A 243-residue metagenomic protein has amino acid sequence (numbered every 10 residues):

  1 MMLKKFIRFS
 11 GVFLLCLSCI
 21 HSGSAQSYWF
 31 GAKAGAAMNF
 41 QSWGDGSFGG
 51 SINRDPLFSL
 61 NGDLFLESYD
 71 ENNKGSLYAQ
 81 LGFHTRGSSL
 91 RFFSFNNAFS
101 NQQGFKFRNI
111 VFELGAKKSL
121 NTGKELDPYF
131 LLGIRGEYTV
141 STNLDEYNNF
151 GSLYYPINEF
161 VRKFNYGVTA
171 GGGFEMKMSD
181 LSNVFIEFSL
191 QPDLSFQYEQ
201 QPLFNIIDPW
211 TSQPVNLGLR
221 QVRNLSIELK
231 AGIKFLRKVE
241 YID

Functional and structural regions predicted by a protein language model:
M1-S27, K234-D243: Cleavable N-terminal export/targeting peptides
S24-Y69, G232-D243: Short glycine/proline- and aromatic-enriched beta-strand/turn motifs that initiate or cap beta-hairpins
Q26-F30, N73-L77, I110, K124-F130 (+3 more regions): Outer-envelope beta-barrel architecture signal
A32-M38, L60-S68, L81-F83, F112-K118 (+4 more regions): Residues on the lipid-exposed face of transmembrane beta-strands in outer-membrane beta-barrel proteins
F40-P56, R86-N109, E137-N165, F196-I207 (+1 more regions): Extracellular/periplasm-exposed beta-strand and loop segments of Gram-negative cell-envelope proteins, dominated by
D70, F105, N121-G123, K177 (+1 more regions): Surface-exposed coil/turn segments at beta-strand junctions on protein surfaces, enriched
G75, G82-S88, F107, S119-Y129 (+3 more regions): Acidic/histidine-enriched, beta-strand-rich ligand/metal-binding domains
N165, A170, E175-D243: Predominantly the C-terminal beta-signal and adjacent terminal strand-loop region of outer-membrane beta-barrel
